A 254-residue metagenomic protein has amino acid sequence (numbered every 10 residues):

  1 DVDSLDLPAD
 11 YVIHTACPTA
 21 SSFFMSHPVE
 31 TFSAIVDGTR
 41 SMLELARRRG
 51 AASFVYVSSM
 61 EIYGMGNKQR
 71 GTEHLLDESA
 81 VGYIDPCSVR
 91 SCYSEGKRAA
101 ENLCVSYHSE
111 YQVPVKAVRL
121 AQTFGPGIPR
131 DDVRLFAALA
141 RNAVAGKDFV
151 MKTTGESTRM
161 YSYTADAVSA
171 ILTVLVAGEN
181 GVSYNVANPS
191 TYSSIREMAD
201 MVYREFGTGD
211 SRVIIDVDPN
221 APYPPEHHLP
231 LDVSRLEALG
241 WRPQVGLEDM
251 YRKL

Functional and structural regions predicted by a protein language model:
D1-A34, R48, M65: NAD(P)H-binding glycine-rich loop region in Rossmannoid oxidoreductase-like domains and their noncatalytic homologs
Y11, S26-S41, C87, S91 (+1 more regions): Glycine-rich NAD(P)-binding loop of the Rossmann-fold in SDR/ketoreductase-type enzymes
H14, R40-R90: Conserved Rossmann-fold NAD(P)-dependent oxidoreductase catalytic core, especially the SDR/UDP-sugar
F24, V81-S88, V115-P126, A138-S162 (+1 more regions): A conserved pocket-lining segment of Rossmann-fold NAD(P)-dependent short-chain dehydrogenase/reductase
F32, L75, D85, V89-E101 (+4 more regions): Short-chain dehydrogenase/reductase
S58-S59, E101-P126, A137: Conserved beta-loop-beta element that borders a ligand/cofactor-binding pocket
M65, S79, P86-K116, V144-A145: Active-site Tyr-X1-5-Lys
A143-L254: C-terminal substrate-binding subdomain of Rossmann-fold SDR/epimerase-dehydratase oxidoreductases
